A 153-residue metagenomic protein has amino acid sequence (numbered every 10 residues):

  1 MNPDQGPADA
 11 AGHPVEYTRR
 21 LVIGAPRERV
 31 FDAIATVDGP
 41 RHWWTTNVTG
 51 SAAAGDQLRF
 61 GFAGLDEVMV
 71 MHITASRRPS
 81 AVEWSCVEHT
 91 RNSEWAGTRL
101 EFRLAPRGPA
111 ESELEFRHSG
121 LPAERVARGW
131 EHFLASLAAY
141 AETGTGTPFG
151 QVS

Functional and structural regions predicted by a protein language model:
M1-T49: Hydrophobic ligand-binding cavity/cleft-lining segments
Q5-D9, F60, H89-N92: Short, P/G- and charge-enriched loop/turn segments at secondary-structure junctions
P14, G64-D66, W95: Glycine-centered tight beta-turn/hairpin loop motif at sheet-sheet or coil-to-beta transitions
R19-L21, M69-A75, T98-P106: Hydrophobic/aromatic beta-strand elements that line small-molecule binding cavities or substrate pockets in beta-rich
V30-I34, P40, L58, I73 (+4 more regions): Hydrophobic pocket/interface hotspot
H42, N47-H89, E111: Glycine-rich portal/gate segments that line the openings of hydrophobic small-molecule binding cavities
E83-S85, H89-A139, V152: Beta-strand/loop substructures that line and gate deep hydrophobic ligand-binding cavities in soluble
T145-S153: Short, charged, intrinsically disordered terminal tails
